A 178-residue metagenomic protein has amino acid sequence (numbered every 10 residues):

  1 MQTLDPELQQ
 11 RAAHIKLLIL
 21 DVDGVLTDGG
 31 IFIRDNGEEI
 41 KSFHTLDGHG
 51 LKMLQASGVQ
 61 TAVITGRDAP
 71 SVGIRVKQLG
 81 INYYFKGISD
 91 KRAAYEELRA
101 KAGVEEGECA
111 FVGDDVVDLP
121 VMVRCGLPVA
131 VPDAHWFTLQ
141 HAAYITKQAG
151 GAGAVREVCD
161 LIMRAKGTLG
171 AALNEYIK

Functional and structural regions predicted by a protein language model:
M1-L20, T168-K178: Non-catalytic pre-domain segments flanking phosphatase-related domains
Q9, G30-K52, P132: Basic, amphipathic juxtamembrane/active-site segments that coordinate anionic phosphate or diphosphate groups
A12-I31, M122, V155: Asp-based phosphoryl-transfer active-site loop
H14-K16, V59, G107-E108: Short coil/turn segments at beta-strand junctions that form active-site/ligand-binding loops
V22, G66-R67, I88, P132-H135: Short secondary-structure boundary segments
T27-R34, G73-L79: Short, basic/glycine-rich phosphate-binding loops at helix/coil junctions that contact nucleotide phosphates
I40-K41, K77-L79, Y83-F85, R92-K178: Mg2+-dependent phosphoryl-transfer enzymes with acidic/Ser/Thr/Gly-rich catalytic loops
L51-R75, F85: Substrate-recognition element of Asp-dependent hydrolases with the DxDx(T/V) motif
